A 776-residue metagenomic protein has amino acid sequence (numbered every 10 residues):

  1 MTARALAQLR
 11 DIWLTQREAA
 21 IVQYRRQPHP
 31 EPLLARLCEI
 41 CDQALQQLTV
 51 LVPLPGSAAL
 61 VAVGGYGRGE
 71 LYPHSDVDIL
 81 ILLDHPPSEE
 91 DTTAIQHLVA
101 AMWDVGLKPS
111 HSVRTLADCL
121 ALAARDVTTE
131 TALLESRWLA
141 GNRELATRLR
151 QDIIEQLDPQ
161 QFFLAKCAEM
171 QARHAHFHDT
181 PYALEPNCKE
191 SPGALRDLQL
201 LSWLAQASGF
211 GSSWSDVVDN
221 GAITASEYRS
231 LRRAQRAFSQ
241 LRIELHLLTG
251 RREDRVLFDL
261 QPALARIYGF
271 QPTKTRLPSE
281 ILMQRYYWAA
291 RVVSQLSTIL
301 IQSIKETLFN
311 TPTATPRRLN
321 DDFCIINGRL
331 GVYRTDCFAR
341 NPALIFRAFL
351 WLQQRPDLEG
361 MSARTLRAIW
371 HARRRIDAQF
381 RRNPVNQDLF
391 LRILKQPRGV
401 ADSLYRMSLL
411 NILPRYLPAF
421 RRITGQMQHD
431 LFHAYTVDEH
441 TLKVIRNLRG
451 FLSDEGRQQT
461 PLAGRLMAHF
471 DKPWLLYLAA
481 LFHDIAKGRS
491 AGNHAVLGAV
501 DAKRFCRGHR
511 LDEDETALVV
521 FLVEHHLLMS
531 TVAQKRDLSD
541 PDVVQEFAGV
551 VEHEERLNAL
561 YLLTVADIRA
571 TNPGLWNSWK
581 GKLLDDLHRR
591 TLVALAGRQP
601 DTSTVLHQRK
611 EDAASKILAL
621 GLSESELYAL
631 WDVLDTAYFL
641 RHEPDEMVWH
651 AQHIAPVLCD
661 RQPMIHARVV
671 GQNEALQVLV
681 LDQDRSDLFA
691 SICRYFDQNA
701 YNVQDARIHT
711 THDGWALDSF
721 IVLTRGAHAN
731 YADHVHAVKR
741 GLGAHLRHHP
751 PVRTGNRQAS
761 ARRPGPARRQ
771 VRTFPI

Functional and structural regions predicted by a protein language model:
M1-V63, G69-H433, K503: Non-catalytic interface/linker regions that flank or bridge core catalytic/transmembrane domains
E39-V61, L204-D219, S226, A434-L476 (+4 more regions): Alpha-helical phosphate/pyrophosphate-handling elements in metalloenzyme active cores
R68-L71, S75-V77, R317-V332, D336 (+7 more regions): Active-site-adjacent "gating/activation" loops or surface patches in catalytic cores
G69-A94, D219, S239, Q271 (+2 more regions): Divalent metal-dependent catalytic cores for phosphoryl transfer on phosphate-bearing substrates
R114-R125, L522-T531, V722: Short, conserved secondary-structure transition motifs
A237, F270, L277-E280, Q284-L330 (+3 more regions): Regulatory modules associated with amino-acid/nitrogen control
Q459, L511, V519-L522, P764-I776: Generic long, charged, amphipathic alpha-helical segments
